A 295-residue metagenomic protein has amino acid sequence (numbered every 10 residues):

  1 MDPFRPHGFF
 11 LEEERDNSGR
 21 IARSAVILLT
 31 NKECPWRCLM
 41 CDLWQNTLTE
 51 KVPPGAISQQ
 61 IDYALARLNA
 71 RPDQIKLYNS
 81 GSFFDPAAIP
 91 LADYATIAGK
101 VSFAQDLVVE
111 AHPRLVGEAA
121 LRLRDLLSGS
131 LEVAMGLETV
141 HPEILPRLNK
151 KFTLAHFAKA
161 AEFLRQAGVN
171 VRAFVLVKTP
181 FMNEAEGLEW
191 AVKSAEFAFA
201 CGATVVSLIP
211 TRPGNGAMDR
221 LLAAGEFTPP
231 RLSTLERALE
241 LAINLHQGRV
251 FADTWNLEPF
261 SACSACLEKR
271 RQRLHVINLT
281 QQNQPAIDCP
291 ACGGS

Functional and structural regions predicted by a protein language model:
M1-N17, A22, F199, T211-S295: Auxiliary Fe-S-binding modules of radical SAM enzymes
F4-L48, A66-Y78: N-terminal pre-triad scaffold of radical SAM enzymes
L43-Q60, A64-A88, V101-V116, S130-F157 (+1 more regions): Core AdoMet radical
L65-N69, I97-S102, A120-S130, E162-G168 (+1 more regions): Acidic (Asp/Glu)-rich catalytic clusters
G81-F83, P113-L115, T139-H141, V177-F181 (+2 more regions): Active-site-proximal loop/turn and secondary-structure-junction residues that shape catalytic pockets, frequently
A87-A95, V116-L126, E184-A185: Distinct, well-ordered alpha-helical segments
V108, P142-K150, V177-A185, A224-E226: Surface-exposed cleft-lining segments at the edges of enzyme active sites
A155-A217, L235-T254: Conserved C-terminal portion of the radical SAM core fold that forms the substrate/S-adenosylmethionine-binding
